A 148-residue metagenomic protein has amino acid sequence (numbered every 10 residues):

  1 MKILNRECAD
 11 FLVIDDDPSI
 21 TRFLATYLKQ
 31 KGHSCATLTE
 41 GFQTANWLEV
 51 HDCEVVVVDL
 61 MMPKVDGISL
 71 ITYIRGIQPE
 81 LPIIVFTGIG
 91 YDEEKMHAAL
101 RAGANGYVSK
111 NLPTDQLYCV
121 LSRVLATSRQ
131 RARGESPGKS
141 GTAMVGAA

Functional and structural regions predicted by a protein language model:
P18-A36: Two-component/phosphorelay signaling modules centered on CheY-like receiver
T39-E40, D66-S69: Acidic catalytic/metal-coordinating carboxylates
N46, I68-P79: Short amphipathic alpha-helix used as the core "switch/output" element in two-component signaling
D59: Active-site residues of response regulator receiver
M62: Receiver (REC) domain active-site loop signature in two-component systems and cognate sites in sensor histidine kinases
S69, G90-V108: Alpha4 helix (beta4-alpha4-beta5 surface) of REC/receiver domains from two-component response regulators
F86-T87: Hydrophobic/aromatic residues positioned on beta-strands within the core alpha/beta folds
K95, N111-S122: C-terminal output helix
